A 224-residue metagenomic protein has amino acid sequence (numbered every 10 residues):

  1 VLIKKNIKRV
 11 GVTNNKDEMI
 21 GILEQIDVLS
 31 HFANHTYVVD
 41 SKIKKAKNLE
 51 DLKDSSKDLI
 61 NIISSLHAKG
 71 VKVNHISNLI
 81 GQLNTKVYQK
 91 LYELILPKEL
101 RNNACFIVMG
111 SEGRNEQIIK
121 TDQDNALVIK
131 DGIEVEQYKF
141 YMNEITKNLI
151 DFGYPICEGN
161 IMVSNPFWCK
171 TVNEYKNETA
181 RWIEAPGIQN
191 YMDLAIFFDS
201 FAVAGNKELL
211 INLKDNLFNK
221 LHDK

Functional and structural regions predicted by a protein language model:
V1-I3, F32-A104: Helical scaffold of the NTase/Pol beta-like nucleotidyltransferase catalytic core
V1-I7, T13-N14: The conserved cystathionine-beta-synthase
K8, I20-V28: Short hydrophobic beta-strand motif reused across regulatory alpha/beta modules
T13, M19-I20: Short hydrophobic beta-strand segments in globular cytosolic domains
E24-Q25, Q117-T121, W168-T171: Short acidic, glycine/serine/threonine-rich loops at helix termini
L59-H67, S77, G81-N84, Q89-K90 (+5 more regions): Conserved catalytic core of two-metal-ion nucleotidyltransferases
A104-G110: Short gly/ser-rich loop at a beta-strand->alpha-helix junction or flexible surface loop bordering the NTP-binding
N115-E136: Catalytic metal-binding acidic patch
